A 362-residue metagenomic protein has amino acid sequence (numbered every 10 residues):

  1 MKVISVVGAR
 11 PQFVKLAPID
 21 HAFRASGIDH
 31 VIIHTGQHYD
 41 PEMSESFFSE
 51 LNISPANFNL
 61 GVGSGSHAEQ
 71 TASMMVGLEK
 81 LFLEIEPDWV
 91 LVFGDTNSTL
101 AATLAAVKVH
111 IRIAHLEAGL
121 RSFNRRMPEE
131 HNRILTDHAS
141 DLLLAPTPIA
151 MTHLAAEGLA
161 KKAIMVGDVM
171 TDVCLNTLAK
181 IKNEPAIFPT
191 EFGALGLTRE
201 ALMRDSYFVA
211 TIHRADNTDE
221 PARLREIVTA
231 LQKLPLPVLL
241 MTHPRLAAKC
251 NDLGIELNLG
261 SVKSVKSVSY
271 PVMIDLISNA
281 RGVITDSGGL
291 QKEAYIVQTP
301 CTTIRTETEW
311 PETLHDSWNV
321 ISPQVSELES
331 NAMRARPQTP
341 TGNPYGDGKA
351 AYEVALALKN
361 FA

Functional and structural regions predicted by a protein language model:
I4-A9, F13-R24, F47, N59-G158: Active-site and donor-binding regions of nucleotide-sugar-utilizing enzymes
H30-H38: A short beta-strand-loop structural module common to alpha/beta enzyme folds
Q37, E45, K182-N279: Donor-nucleotide binding loops and adjacent catalytic segments primarily of GT-B fold Leloir glycosyltransferases
H38-E42, G61, A139-T218: A nucleotide-sugar donor-handling region in carbohydrate enzymes
F48, I149, N183-F188, V320-A362: Leloir-type glycosyltransferase catalytic cores
L60-G61, A145, I164-M165, S264-K266 (+1 more regions): Short acidic-hydrophobic, aromatic-tinged amphipathic segments that line or gate anion-handling sites
L81-D88, L202-M203, N279, F361: Glycine-rich phosphate-binding loop signature in dinucleotide/nucleotide-binding domains
V92-F93, L104, L143, L276-T313: A donor-sugar binding/catalytic signature common to diverse glycosyltransferases and related nucleotide-sugar
